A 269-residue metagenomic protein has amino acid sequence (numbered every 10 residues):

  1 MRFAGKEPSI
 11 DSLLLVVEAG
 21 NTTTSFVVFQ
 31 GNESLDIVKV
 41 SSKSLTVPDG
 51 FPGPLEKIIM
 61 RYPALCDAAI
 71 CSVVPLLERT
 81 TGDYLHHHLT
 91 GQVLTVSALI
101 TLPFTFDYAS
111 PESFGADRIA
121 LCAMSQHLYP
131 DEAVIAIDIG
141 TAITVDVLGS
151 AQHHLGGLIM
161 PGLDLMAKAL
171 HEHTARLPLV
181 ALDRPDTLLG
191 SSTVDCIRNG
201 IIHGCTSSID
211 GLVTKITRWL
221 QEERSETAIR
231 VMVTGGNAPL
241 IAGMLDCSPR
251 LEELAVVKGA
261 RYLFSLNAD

Functional and structural regions predicted by a protein language model:
R2-A4, S9-M60, A151-P178, R184: Short glycine-rich, Thr/Ser-proximal phosphate-binding strand/loop in the N-terminal lobe of ATP-dependent enzymes
L14-E18, A69, V134-D138, M232: Short glycine-aspartate micro-motif
T22, A142, P239: Conserved Rossmann-like nucleotide-cofactor binding loop
V38, P185-E226, R230, S248-P249: Adenine-nucleotide phosphate-binding core of ATP-dependent small-molecule kinases
I58-H86: Phosphate-bearing ligand-interacting subdomains that bind or position ATP/ADP/UDP/GDP/NAD(P) or nucleotide-linked
A64-V74, Q92-L94, E223-G236: Short glycine-rich phosphate-binding loop at a beta-alpha junction
G91-T95, I100-H173, H203-K215: Phosphate-binding/catalytic loop of phosphoryl-transfer enzymes
A175, I202, P249-D269: Glycine-rich phosphate-binding/hydrolytic loop that grips phosphoryl groups
